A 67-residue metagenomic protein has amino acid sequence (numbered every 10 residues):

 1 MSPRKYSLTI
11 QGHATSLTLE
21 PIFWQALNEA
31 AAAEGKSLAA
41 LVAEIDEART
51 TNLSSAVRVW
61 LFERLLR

Functional and structural regions predicted by a protein language model:
M1-T18: Short Lys/Arg-rich basic patches
Y6, F23-W24, W60: Aromatic side chains
Q11-A14, A33, T50: Short, exposed beta-strand "edge-strand" segments with a Pro/Gly-rich flavor and a Y/T-containing core
T18, S37, N52, A56: Amphipathic alpha-helical recognition patches that constitute DNA-binding helices
I22-E47: Surface-exposed, Lys/Arg-rich phosphate-binding patches that contact polyanionic backbones
E47-R67: C-terminal structural segments of small proteins and small subunits
